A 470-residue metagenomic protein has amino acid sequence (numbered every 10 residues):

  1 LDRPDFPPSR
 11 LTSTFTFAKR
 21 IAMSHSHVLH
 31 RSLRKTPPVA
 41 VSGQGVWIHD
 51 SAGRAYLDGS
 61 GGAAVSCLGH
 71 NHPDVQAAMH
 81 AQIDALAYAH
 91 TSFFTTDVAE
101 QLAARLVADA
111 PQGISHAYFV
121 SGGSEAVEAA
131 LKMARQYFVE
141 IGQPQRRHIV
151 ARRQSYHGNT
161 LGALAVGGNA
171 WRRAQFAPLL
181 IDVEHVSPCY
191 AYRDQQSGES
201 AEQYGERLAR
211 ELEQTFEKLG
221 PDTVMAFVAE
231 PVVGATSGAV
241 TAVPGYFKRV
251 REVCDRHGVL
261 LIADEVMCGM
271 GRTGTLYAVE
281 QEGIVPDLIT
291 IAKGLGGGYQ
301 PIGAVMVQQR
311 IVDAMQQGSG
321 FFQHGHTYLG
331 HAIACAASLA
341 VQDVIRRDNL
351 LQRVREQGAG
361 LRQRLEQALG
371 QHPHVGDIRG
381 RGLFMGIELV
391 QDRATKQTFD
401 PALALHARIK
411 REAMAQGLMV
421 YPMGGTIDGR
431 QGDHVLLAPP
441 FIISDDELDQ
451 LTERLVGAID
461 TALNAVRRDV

Functional and structural regions predicted by a protein language model:
L1-R3: N-terminal regions encompassing targeting/leader/pre-sequences
D5-A22: Short, Lys/Arg-enriched N-terminal segments with co-localized hydrophobic residues within the first ~10-30 amino acids
F17-V470: Conserved N-terminal phosphate-binding loop of PLP-dependent enzymes in the Aspartate aminotransferase
